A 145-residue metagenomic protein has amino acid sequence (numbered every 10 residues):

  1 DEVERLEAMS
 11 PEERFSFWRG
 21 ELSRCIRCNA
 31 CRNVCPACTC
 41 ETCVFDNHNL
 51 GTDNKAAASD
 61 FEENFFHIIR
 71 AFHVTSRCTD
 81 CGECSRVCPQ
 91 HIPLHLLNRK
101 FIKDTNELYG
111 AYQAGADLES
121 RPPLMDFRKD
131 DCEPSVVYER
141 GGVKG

Functional and structural regions predicted by a protein language model:
E2-S23, C40-G145: Ferredoxin-type iron-sulfur electron-transfer modules in oxidoreductases and energy-metabolism complexes
C25, N29-T42: Basic (Lys/Arg-enriched) interaction patch that binds polyanionic ligands
